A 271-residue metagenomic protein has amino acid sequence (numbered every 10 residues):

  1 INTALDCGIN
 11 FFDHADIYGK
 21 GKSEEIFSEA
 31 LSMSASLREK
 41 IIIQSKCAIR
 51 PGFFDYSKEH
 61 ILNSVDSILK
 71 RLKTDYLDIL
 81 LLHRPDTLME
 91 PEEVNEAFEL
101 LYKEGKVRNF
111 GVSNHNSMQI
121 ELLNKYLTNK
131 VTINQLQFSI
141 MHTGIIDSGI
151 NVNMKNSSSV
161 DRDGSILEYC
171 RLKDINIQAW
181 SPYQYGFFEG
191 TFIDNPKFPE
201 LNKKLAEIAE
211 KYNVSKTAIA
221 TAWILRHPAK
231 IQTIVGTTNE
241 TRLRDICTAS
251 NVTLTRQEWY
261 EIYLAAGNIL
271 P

Functional and structural regions predicted by a protein language model:
I1, F27, I61, V65 (+2 more regions): Aromatic/hydrophobic pocket-lining residues that form the small-molecule binding cavity in soluble enzyme cores
I1-A4, Y56-L72, M118-L122: Short, acidic/polar
I1-I41, K103: N-terminal binding-site loop/beta-alpha segment at the start of enzyme catalytic domains that lines or forms
F12, L77, F110: Glycine-centered flexible beta-alpha turn that most often forms the glycine-rich phosphate-binding loop
A15-E25, R50-D55, D86-E90, S117-I120 (+1 more regions): Acidic-and-aromatic substrate-binding clefts and catalytic sites of carbohydrate-active enzymes
E39-P51, Q135-S139: A short, structured active-site edge motif that brings together acidic residues
L69-E90: Active-site groove signature of glycoside hydrolases
P85, M89-P271: Beta/alpha (TIM)-barrel catalytic core signal, keyed to glycine-rich beta->alpha loops juxtaposed to Asp/Glu that bind
